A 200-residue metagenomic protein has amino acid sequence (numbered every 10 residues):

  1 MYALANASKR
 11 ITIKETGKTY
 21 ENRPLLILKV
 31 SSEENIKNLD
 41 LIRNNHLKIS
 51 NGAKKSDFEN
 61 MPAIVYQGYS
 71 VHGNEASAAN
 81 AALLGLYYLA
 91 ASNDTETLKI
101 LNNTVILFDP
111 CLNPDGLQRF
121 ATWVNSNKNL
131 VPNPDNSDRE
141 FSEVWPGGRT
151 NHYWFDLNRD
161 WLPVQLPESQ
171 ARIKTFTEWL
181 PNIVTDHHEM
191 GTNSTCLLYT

Functional and structural regions predicted by a protein language model:
M1-E33: A non-catalytic alpha/beta surface segment that caps or lines the substrate-entry region of metallo-dependent hydrolase
A3-S8, G85-S92, T175: Structured segments of extracytoplasmic/periplasmic soluble domains in secreted or envelope-associated proteins
G17-T19, L26-S32, I42-H46, A53-P62 (+3 more regions): Surface-exposed loop and adjacent secondary-structure segments within mature catalytic domains
E59, A63-V71: An acidic-aromatic substrate-binding cleft motif
G68-E75, N158-L162: Second-shell loop/turn segments in exported
G73-Y87: Metal-associated gating/positioning segment near the N- to mid-region
E168-A171: Well-ordered alpha-helical segments embedded in enzymatic catalytic cores
F176, L180-V184: Proline-aspartate-enriched helix->loop->beta-strand connector
